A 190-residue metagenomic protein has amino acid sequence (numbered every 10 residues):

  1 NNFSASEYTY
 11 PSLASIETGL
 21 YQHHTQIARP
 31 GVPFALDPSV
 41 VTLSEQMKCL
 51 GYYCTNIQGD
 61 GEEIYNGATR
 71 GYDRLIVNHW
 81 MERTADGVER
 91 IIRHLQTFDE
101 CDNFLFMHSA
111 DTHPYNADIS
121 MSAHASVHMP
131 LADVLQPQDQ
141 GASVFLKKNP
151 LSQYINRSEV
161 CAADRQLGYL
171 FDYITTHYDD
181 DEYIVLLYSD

Functional and structural regions predicted by a protein language model:
N1-D190: Catalytic domains that recognize anionic headgroups
